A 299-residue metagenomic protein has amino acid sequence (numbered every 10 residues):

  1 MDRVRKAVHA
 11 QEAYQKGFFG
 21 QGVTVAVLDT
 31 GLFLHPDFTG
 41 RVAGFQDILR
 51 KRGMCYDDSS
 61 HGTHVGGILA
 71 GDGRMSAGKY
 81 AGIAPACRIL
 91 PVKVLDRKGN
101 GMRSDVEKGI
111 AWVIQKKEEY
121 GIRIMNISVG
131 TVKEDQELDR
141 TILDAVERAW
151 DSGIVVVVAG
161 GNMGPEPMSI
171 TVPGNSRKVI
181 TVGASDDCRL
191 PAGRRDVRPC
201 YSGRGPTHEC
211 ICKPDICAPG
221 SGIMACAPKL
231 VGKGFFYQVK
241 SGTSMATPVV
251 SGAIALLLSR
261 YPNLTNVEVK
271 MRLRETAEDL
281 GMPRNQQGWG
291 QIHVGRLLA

Functional and structural regions predicted by a protein language model:
M1-T24, D37, A192-V197: Protease zymogen maturation seam
Y14-A26, L32-G44, R52-S104, G121-R123 (+3 more regions): Subtilisin-like serine protease catalytic core
F19, E147-D151, C217: Anion (oxyanion) recognition and catalysis
F33-P36, M75, N162-M168, C188-R189: Active-site environment of divalent metal-dependent phosphoester hydrolases
L34, A43, D187-P191, S202-S244: Catalytic-core environment of secreted peptidases
G66-L69, L90, V94-D96, G220-Q287: Hydrolase catalytic cores
L90, V155-V157, T181-V182, C217 (+1 more regions): Structural detector of well-ordered beta-strand residues that form the stable sheet scaffold of enzyme domains
V94-K178, H208-I211, K229-S241, M245-T247 (+1 more regions): Substrate-binding/access-modulating region of protease and related hydrolase catalytic domains
